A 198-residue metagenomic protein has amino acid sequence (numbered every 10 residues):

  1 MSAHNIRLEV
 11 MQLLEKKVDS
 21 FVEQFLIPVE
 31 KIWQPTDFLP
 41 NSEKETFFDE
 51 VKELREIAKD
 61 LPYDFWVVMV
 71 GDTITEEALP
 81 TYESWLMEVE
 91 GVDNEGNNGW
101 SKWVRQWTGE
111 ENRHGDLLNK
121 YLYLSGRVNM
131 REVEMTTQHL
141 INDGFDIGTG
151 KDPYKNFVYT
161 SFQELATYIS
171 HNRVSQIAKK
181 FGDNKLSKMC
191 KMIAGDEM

Functional and structural regions predicted by a protein language model:
M1-M198: Non-heme di-metal
